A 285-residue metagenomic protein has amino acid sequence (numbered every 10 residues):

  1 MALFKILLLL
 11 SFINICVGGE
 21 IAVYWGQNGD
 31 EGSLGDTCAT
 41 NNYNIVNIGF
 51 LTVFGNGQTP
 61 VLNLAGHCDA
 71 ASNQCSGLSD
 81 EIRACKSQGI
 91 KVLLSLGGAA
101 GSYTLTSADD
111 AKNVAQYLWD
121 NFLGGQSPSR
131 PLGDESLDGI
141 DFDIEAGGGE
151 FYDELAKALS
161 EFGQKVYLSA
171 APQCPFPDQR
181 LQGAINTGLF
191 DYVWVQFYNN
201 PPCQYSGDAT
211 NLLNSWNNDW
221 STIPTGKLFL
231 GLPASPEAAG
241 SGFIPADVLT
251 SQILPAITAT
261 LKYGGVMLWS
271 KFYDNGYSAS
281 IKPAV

Functional and structural regions predicted by a protein language model:
A2-G18: Cleavable N-terminal signal peptides of Sec/SRP-targeted secreted and luminal proteins
V17-Q252, I257-Y263, F272-V285: Chitinase-like catalytic core of GlcNAc-active glycosidases
